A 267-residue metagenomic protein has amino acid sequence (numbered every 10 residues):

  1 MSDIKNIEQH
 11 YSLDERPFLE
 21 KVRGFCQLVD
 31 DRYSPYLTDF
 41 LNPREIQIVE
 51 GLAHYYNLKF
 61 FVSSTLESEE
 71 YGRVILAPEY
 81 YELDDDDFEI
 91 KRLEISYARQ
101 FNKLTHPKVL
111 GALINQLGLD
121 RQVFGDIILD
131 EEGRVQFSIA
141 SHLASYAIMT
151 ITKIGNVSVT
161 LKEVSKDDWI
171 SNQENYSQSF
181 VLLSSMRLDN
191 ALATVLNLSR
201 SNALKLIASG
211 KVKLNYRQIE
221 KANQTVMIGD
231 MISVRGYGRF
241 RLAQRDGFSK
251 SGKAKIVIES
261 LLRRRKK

Functional and structural regions predicted by a protein language model:
M1-D189, V195, Q218, G238-K267: Ferredoxin-like alpha/beta domains used as RNA- or RNAP-binding modules
L182-G236: Basic (Lys/Arg-enriched) interaction patch that binds polyanionic ligands
